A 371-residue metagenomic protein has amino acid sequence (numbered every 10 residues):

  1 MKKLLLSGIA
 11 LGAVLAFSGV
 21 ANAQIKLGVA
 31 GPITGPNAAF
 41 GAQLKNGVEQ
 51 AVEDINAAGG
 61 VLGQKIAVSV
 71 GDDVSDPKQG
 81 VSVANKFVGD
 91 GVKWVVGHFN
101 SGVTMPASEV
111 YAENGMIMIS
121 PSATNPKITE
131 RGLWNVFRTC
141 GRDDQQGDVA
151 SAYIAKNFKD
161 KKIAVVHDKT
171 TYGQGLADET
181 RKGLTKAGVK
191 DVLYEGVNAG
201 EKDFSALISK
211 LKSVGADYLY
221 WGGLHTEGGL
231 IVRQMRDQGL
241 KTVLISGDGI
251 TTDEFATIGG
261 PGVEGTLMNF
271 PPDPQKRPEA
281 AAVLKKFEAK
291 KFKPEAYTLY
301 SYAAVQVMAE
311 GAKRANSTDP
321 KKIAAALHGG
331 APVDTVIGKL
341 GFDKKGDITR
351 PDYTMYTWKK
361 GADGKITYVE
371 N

Functional and structural regions predicted by a protein language model:
K2-G12, A23-N371: Extracytosolic ligand-binding ectodomains
F17-V20: N-terminal signal peptide c-region/cleavage motif recognized by signal peptidases
